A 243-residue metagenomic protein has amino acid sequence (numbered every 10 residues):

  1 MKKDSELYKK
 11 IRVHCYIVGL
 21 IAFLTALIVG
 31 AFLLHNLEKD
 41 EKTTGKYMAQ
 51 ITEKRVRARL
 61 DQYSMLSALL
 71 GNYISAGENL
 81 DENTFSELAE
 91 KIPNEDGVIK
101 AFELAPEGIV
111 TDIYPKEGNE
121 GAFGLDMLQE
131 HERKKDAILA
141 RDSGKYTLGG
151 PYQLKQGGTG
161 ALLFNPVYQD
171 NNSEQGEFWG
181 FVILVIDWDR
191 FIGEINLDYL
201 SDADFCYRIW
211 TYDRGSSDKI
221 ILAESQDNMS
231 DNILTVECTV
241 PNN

Functional and structural regions predicted by a protein language model:
M1-L7: Short, Lys/Arg-rich, polar N-terminal cytosolic tail immediately upstream of the first transmembrane signal-anchor
L7-V18, F23, D231-I233, E237-N243: N-terminal membrane insertion elements
I11, C15-L80: Juxtamembrane extracytoplasmic/periplasmic/luminal helical "stalk" adjacent to the first N-terminal
K42, K46, A76-N243: Intrinsically disordered, low-complexity polar/acidic regions
